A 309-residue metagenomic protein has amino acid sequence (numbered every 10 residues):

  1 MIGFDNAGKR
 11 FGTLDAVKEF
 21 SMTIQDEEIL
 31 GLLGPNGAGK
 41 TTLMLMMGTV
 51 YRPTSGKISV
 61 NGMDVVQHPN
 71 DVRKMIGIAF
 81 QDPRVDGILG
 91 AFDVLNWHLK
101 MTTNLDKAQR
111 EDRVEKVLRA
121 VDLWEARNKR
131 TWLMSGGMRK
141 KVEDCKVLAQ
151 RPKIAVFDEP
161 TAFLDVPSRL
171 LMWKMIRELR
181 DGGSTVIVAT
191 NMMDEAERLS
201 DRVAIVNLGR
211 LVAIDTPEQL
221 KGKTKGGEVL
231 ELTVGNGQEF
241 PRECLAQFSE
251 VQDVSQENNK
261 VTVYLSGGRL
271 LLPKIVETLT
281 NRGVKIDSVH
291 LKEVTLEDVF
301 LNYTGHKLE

Functional and structural regions predicted by a protein language model:
G48: Helix-to-loop junction immediately C-terminal to a conserved catalytic motif
G56-D64, V72: Conserved ABC transporter NBD signature motif
N96, K100, A108-A126: Conserved ABC ATPase "signature" region
R130-G137: Conserved ABC ATPase signature
A155-D158: Catalytic Walker B motif of ABC-type/P-loop ATPase nucleotide-binding domains
M175-S266: ABC transporter nucleotide-binding domain
